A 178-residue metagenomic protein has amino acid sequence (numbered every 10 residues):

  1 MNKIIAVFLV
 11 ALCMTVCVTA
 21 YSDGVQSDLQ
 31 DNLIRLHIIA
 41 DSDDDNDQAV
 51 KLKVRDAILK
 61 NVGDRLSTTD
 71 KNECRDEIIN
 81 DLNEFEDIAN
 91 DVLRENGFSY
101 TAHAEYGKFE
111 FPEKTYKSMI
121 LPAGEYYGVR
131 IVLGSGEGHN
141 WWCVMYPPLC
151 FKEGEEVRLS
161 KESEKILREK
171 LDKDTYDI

Functional and structural regions predicted by a protein language model:
K3-T19: Hydrophobic membrane-insertion alpha-helices, especially the h-region of bacterial N-terminal signal peptides
C17-D31: Aromatic-capped interface at the extracytoplasmic side of an N-terminal signal-anchor transmembrane helix
N32-L82: Early exported N-terminus immediately downstream of N-terminal targeting peptides
L33-I39, T101-E105, G128-V132, W142-V144: Soluble periplasmic/extracytoplasmic beta-strand elements of cell-envelope proteins
I39-D43, G107-F109, G134-G136, Y146-L149: Solvent-exposed coil/turn segments that connect beta secondary-structure elements in extracytoplasmic/periplasmic
D41, A57-T68, E84-N96, L149-K152 (+1 more regions): Structured segments of extracytoplasmic/periplasmic soluble domains in secreted or envelope-associated proteins
N72-P112: Amphipathic, coiled-coil-like alpha-helical scaffolding segments used for oligomerization/assembly
M119-D177: Soluble extracytoplasmic domains of inner/organellar membrane proteins
